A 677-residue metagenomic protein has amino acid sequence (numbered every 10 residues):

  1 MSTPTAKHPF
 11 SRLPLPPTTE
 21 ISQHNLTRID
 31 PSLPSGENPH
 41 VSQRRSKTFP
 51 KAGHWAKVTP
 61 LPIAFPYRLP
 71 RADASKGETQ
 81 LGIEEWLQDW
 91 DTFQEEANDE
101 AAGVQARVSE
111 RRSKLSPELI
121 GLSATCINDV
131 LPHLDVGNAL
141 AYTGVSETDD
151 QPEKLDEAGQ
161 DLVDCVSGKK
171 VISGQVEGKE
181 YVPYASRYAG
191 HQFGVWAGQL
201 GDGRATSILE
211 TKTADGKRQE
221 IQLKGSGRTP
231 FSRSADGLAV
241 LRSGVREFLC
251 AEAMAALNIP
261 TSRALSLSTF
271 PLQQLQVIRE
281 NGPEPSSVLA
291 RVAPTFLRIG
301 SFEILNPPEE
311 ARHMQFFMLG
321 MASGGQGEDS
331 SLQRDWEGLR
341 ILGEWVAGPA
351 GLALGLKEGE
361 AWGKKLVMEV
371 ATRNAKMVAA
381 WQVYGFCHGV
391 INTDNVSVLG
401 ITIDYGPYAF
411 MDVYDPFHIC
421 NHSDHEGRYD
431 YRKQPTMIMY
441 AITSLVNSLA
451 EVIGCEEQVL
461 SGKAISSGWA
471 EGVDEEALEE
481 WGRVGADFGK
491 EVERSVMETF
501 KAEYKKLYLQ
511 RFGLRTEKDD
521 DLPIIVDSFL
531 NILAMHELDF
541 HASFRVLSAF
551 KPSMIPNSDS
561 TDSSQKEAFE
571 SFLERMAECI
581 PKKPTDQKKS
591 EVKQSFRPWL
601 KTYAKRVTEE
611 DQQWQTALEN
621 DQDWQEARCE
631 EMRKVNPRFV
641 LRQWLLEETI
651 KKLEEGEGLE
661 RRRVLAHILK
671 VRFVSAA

Functional and structural regions predicted by a protein language model:
M1-S186, Q434-A677: Regulatory N- and C-terminal appendages and interdomain linkers associated with kinase/kinase-like NTP transferase
Q94-A101, Q219-P230, G343-A347, G351 (+2 more regions): Active-site-adjacent bridging/hinge elements
Q105, R112-L356, L399-I401, A441 (+7 more regions): Conserved ATP-binding subdomain of kinase catalytic cores across diverse folds
G244, Q274, N281-H388, I401-I524 (+1 more regions): ATP-dependent phospho-/nucleotidyl transfer catalytic cores
I259, F386, E657-G658: Residue-level recognition of short, well-ordered coil/turn positions that link secondary-structure elements
G389-V398: Hydrophobic residue at the +6 position relative to the catalytic HRD Asp in the kinase catalytic loop
